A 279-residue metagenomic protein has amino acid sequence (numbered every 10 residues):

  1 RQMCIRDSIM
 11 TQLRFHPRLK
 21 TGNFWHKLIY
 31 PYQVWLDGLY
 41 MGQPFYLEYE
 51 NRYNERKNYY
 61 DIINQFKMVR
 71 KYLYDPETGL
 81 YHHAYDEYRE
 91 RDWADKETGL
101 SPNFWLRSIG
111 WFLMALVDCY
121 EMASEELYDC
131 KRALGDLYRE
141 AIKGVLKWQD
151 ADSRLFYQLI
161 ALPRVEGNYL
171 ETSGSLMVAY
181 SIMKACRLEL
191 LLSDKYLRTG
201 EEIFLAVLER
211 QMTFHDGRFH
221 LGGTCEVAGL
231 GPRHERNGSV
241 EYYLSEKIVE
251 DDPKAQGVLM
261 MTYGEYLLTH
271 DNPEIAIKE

Functional and structural regions predicted by a protein language model:
Q2, R6-I9, G22, G167-L170 (+3 more regions): CBM-like carbohydrate-recognition segments
R6-N23, R56-Y85, R89-D92, G135-R154 (+1 more regions): Long, well-ordered core segments of solenoidal/helical folds
H26-L39, A94-M114, E125, C130 (+5 more regions): Solvent-exposed loop and edge beta-strand segments that line ligand/cofactor-binding and catalytic clefts
D37-R52: Acidic/serine-rich, low-complexity amphipathic helices located in mid- to C-terminal regulatory regions
F45, Y49, Q65, A115 (+4 more regions): Core register positions within helices of long alpha-helical scaffolds
Y49-Y60, C119-R132, A185-S193: Inter-helical turn/loop segments and adjacent helix faces that build the functional surface of alpha-helical bundle
L116-C119, I142: Early exported N-terminus immediately downstream of N-terminal targeting peptides
